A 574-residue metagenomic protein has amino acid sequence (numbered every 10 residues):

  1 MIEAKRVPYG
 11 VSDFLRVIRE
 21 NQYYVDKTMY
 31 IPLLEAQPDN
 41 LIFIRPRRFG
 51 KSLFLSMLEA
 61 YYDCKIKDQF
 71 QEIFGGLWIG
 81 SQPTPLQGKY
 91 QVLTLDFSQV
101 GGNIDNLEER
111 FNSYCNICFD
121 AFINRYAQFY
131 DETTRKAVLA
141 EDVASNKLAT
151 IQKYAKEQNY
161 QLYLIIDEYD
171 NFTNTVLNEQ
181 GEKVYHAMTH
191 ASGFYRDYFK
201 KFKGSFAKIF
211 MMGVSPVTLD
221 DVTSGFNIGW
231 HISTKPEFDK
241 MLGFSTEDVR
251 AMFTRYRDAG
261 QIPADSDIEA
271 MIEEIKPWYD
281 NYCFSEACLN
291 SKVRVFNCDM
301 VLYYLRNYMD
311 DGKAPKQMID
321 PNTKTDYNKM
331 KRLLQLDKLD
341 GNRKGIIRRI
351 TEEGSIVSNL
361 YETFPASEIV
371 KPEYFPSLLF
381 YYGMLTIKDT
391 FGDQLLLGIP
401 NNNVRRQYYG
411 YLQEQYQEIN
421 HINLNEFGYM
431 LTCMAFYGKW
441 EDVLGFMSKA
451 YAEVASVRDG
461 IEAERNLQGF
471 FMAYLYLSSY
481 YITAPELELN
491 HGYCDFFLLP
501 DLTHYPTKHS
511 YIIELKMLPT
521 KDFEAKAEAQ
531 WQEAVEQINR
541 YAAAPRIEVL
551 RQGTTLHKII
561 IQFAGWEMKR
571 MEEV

Functional and structural regions predicted by a protein language model:
I2-P32, P38: N-terminal pre-Walker A segment at the start of P-loop NTPase domains
G10, D26, A60-N124: P-loop NTPase motor core
K51: Conserved lysine of the Walker
T150-E157, V184-I209: Substrate-engagement module of ASCE P-loop NTPases
Y163-D167, G193, A207-V214: Structural recognition of the conserved hydrophobic beta-strand(s) that form the central parallel beta-sheet of P-loop
T218-G225, I232-R306: Amphipathic alpha-helical segments of the small helical/lid subdomains adjacent to P-loop NTPase cores
G229, R294-A542, R570-V574: Extended alpha-helical interface modules used as scaffolds for assembling large macromolecular complexes
R546-V574: Domain-level recognition of nuclease-like catalytic cores that cleave nucleotide substrates
